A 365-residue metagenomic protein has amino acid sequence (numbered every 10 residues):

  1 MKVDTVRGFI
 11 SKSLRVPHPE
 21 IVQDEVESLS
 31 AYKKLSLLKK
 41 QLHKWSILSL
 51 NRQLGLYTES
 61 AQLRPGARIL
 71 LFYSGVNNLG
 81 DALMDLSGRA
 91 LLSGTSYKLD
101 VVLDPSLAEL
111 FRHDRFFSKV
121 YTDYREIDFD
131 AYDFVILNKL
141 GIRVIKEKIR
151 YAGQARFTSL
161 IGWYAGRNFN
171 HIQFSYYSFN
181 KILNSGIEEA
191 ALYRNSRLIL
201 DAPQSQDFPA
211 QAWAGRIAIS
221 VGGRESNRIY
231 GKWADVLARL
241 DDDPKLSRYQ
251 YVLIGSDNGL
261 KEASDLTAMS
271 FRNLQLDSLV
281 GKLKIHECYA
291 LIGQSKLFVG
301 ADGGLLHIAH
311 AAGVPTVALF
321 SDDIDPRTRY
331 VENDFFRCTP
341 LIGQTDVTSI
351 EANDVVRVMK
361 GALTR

Functional and structural regions predicted by a protein language model:
K2-R365: Catalytic machinery of carbohydrate-active enzymes, primarily nucleotide-sugar-dependent glycosyltransferases
